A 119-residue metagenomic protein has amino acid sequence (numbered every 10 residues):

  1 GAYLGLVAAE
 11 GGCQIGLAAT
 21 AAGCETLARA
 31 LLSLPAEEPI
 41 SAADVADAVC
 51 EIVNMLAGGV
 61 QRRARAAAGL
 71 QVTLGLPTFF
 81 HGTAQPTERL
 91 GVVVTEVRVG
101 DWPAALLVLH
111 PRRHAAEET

Functional and structural regions predicted by a protein language model:
G1-T119: Composition-driven recognition of glycine/serine/threonine/acidic- and proline-rich low-complexity segments and repeats
